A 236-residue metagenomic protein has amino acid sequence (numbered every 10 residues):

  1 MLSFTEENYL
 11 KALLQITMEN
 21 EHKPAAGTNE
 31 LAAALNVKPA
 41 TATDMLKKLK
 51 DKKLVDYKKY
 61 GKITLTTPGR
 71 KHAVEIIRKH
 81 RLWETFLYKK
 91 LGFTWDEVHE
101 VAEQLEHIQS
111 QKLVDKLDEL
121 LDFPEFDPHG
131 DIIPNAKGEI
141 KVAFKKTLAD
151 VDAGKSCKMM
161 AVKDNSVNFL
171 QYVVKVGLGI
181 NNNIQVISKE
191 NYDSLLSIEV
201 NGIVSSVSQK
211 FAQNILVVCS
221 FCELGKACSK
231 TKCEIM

Functional and structural regions predicted by a protein language model:
L2-V37: N-terminal helix-turn-helix DNA-binding core of bacterial DNA-binding proteins
T43-K47: Short, hydrophobic-biased segments on the C-terminal half of alpha helices that form "recognition helices"
K50-K58: A short, conserved structural fragment
G61-H80: Basic, amphipathic "hinge/linker" alpha-helix immediately C-terminal to the N-terminal HTH DNA-binding motif
E106-A212: Mid-protein regulatory/catalytic core that forms ligand/cofactor-binding pockets and protein-protein interaction
V204-S205, Q209-M236: Glycine- and charge-enriched low-complexity intrinsically disordered segments
